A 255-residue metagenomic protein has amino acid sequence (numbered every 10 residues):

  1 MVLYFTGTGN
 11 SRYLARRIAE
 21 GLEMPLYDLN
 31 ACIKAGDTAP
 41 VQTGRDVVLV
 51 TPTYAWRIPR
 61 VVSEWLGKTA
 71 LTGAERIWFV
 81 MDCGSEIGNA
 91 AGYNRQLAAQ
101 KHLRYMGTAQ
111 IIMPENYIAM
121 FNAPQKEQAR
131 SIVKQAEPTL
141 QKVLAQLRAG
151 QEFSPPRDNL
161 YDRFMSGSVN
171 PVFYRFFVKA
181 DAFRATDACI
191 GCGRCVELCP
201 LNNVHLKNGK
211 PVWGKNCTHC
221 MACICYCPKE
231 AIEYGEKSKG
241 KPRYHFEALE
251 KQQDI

Functional and structural regions predicted by a protein language model:
M1-V2, T6-L14, E20-C32, D37 (+3 more regions): FMN-binding flavodoxin-like domain, especially the glycine-rich phosphate-binding loop
P40-V41, A70, F176, E197 (+1 more regions): Generic structural signal for beta-strand residues in well-ordered domains
V41-Q42, F121-A123, C220-A222, A248-Q252: Short low-complexity, flexible loop/linker segments enriched in glycine and/or proline with clustered acidic
W56, M113, N208, Y234 (+1 more regions): Generic structural "secondary-structure junction" signal
N159-C192, E197: A mid-sequence, solvent-exposed acidic-amphipathic segment
R184-A185, I190-V212, N216-T218, A222-K239: Iron-sulfur cluster-binding cysteine motifs and their immediate structural context in ferredoxin-like electron-transfer
E230-I255: Long, positively charged, glycine-interspersed low-complexity recognition regions
